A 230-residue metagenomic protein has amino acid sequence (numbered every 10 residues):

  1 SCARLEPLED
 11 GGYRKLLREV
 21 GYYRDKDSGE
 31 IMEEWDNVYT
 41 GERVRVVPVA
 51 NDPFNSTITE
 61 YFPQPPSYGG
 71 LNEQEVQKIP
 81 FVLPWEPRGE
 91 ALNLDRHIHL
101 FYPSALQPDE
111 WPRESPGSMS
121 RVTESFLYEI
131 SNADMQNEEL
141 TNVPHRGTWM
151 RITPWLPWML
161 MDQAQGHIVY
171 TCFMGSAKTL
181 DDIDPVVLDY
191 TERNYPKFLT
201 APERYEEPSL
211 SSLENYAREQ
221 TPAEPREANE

Functional and structural regions predicted by a protein language model:
S1-A133: Predominantly extracellular/secreted and cell-surface proteins with exposed, flexible low-complexity segments
E139-N229: Acidic, serine/threonine-rich low-complexity disordered tracts
